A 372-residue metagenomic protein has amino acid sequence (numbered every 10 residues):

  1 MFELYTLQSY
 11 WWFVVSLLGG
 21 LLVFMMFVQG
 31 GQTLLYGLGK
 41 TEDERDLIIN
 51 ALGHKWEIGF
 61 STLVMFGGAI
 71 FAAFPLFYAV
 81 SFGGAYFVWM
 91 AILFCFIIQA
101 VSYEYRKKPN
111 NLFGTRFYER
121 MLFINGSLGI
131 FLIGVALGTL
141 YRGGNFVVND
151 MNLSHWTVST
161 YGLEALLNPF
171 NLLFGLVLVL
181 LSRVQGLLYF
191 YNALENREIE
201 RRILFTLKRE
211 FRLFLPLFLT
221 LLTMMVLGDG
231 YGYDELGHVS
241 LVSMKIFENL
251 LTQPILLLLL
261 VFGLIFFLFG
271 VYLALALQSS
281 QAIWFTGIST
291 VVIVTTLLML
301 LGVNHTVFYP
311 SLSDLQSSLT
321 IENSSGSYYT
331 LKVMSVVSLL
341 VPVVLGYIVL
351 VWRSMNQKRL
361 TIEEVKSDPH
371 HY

Functional and structural regions predicted by a protein language model:
M1, D229-Q253: Membrane-interface interhelical connector segments
M1-F60, V64-G67: N-terminal signal-anchor module of multipass membrane proteins
Q8-L17, T115-L132, R202-L215, L277-V292: Alpha-helical transmembrane segments and their helix-start/interface "positive-inside/aromatic belt" motifs in integral
V23-Y36, I97-N111, L137-L153, L176-I199 (+2 more regions): Juxtamembrane interface elements at the cytosolic ends of transmembrane helices in multi-pass membrane proteins
S81-W89, I98-L180: Membrane-interface helix-loop-helix junctions at boundaries between adjacent transmembrane segments
L137-H155, T223-V239, L301-D314: Membrane-helix interface motif
Y161-L181, E248-I265, S325-V344: Hydrophobic alpha-helical transmembrane segments
L241-M244, P310-T330: Short, membrane-exposed interhelical loops at transmembrane-helix boundaries
